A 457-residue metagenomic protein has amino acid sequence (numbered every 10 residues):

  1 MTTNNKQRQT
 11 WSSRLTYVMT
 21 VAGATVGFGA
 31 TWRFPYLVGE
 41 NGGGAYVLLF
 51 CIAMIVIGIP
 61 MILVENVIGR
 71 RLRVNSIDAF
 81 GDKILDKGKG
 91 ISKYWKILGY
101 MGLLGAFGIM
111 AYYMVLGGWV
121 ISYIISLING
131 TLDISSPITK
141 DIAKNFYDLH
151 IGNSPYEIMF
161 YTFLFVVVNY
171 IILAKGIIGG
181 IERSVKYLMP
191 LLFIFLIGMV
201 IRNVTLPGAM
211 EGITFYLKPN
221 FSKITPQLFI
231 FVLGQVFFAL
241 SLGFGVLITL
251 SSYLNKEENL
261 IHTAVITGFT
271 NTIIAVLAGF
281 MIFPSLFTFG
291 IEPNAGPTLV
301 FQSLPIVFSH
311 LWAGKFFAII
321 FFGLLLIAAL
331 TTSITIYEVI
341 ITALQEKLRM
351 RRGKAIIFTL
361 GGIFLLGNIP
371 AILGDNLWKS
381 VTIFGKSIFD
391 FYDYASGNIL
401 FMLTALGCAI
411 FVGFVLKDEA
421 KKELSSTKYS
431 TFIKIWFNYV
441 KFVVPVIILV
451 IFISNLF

Functional and structural regions predicted by a protein language model:
M1-W32, M61-N66, R70-Y100, N255-N259 (+1 more regions): Membrane-interface "cap" regions at the ends of multi-pass membrane proteins
T2-N4, G117-L149, Y253-E257, H262 (+4 more regions): Helix-loop-helix connectors at the membrane interface of multi-pass transporters/channels
T2-Q7, W11-S13, E182, K186-L330 (+2 more regions): Membrane-embedded translocation segments of transport machinery
N5-R8, L37-N41, V74-M101, M114-A174 (+6 more regions): Inter-helical loop and helix-membrane interface segments of multi-pass membrane transporters/permeases
T10-V21, Y46-L49, S92-F107, T162-F163 (+6 more regions): Select transmembrane alpha-helical segments in multipass membrane proteins
T16-A53, I248-S251, I261-V265, F269-T272: Transmembrane helix-boundary motif of multi-pass solute transporters/channels
I97-L103, L348-L360, F391-I448: C-terminal membrane-solvent junction of multi-pass transporters and transport-like membrane proteins
Y113-P137, F193-F215, P284, I369-D375 (+2 more regions): Hydrophobic alpha-helical segments and their helix-loop junctions in multi-pass secondary transporters
